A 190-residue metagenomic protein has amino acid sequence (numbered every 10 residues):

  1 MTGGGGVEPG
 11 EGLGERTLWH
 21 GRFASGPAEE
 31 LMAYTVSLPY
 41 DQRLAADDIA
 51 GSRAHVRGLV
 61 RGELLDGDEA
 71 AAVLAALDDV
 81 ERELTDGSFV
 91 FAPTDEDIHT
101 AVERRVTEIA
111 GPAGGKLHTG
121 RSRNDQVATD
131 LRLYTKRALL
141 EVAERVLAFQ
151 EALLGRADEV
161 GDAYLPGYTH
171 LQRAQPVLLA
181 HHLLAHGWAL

Functional and structural regions predicted by a protein language model:
T2-A189: A helix-coil-helix interface module used to build multimeric assemblies and to scaffold catalytic/cofactor sites
